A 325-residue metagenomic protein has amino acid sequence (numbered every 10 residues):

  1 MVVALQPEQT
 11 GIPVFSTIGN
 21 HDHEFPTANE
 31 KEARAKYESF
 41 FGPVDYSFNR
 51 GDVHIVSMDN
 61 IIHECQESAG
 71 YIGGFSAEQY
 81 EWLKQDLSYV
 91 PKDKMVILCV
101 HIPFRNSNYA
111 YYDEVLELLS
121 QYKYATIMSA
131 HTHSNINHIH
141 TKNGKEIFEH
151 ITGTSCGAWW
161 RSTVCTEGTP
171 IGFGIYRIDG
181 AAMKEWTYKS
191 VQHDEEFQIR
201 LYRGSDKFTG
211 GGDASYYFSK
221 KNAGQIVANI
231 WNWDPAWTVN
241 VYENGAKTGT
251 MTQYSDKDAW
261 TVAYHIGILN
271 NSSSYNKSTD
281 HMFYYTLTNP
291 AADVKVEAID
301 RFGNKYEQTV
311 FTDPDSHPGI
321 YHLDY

Functional and structural regions predicted by a protein language model:
M1-K92, A110-M128, T132-T187: Extended active-site neighborhood of metal-dependent phosphoesterases/phosphodiesterases
E146-W233, W237-N244, S278-T309: Binuclear metal-dependent phosphoesterase catalytic core
P235-A259: Extended low-complexity, serine/threonine- and proline-enriched intrinsically disordered segments
D258-Y285: Aromatic sugar-binding surface patches on proteins that engage polysaccharides or sugar-phosphate polymers
G303-Y325: Short beta-strand elements
